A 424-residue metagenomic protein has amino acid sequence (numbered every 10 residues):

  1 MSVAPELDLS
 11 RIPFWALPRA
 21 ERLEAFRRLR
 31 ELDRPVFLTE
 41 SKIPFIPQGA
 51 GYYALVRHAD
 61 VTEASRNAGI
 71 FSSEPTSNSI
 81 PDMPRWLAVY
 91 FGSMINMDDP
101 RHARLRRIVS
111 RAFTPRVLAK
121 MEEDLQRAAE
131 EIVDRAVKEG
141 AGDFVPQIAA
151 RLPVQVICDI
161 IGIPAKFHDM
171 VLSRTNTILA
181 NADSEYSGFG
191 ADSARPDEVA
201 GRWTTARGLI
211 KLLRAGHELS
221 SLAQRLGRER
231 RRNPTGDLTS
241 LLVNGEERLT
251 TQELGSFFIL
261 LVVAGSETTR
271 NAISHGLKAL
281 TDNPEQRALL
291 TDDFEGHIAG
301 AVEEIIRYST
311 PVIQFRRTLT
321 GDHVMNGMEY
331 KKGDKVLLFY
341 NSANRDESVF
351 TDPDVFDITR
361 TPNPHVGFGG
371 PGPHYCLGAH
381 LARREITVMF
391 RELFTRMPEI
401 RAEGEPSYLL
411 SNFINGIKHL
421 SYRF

Functional and structural regions predicted by a protein language model:
M1-F424: Cytochrome P450
